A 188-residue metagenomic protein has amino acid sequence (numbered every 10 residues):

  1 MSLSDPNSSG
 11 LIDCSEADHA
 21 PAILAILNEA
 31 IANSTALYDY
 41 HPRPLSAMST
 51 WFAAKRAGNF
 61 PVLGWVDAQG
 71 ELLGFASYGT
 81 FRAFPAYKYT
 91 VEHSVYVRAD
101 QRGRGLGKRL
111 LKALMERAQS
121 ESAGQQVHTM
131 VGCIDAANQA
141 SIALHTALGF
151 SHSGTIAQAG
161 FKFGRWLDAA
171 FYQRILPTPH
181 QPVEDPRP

Functional and structural regions predicted by a protein language model:
S9-I23: A short beta-loop-alpha structural element at the N-terminal edge of CoA-dependent acyl/N-acetyltransferase catalytic
C14, H41-D100, L111-K112, R117 (+1 more regions): Acetyl-CoA-dependent GNAT
L24-W51: Conserved GNAT-fold acetyl-CoA-binding loop/helix
S77-T80, P85, V131-C133, I142 (+4 more regions): Conserved catalytic-core motifs of GNAT/GCN5-like acyltransferases
V97, G103-S120, I142-A147: Conserved acetyl-CoA-binding loop-helix of GNAT-fold acetyltransferases
G105, N138, G164: Conserved G/P- and acidic residue-centered "switch" motifs that form tight phosphate/ATP-binding loops in soluble
A118-I134: Conserved GNAT acetyl-CoA-binding A-motif
